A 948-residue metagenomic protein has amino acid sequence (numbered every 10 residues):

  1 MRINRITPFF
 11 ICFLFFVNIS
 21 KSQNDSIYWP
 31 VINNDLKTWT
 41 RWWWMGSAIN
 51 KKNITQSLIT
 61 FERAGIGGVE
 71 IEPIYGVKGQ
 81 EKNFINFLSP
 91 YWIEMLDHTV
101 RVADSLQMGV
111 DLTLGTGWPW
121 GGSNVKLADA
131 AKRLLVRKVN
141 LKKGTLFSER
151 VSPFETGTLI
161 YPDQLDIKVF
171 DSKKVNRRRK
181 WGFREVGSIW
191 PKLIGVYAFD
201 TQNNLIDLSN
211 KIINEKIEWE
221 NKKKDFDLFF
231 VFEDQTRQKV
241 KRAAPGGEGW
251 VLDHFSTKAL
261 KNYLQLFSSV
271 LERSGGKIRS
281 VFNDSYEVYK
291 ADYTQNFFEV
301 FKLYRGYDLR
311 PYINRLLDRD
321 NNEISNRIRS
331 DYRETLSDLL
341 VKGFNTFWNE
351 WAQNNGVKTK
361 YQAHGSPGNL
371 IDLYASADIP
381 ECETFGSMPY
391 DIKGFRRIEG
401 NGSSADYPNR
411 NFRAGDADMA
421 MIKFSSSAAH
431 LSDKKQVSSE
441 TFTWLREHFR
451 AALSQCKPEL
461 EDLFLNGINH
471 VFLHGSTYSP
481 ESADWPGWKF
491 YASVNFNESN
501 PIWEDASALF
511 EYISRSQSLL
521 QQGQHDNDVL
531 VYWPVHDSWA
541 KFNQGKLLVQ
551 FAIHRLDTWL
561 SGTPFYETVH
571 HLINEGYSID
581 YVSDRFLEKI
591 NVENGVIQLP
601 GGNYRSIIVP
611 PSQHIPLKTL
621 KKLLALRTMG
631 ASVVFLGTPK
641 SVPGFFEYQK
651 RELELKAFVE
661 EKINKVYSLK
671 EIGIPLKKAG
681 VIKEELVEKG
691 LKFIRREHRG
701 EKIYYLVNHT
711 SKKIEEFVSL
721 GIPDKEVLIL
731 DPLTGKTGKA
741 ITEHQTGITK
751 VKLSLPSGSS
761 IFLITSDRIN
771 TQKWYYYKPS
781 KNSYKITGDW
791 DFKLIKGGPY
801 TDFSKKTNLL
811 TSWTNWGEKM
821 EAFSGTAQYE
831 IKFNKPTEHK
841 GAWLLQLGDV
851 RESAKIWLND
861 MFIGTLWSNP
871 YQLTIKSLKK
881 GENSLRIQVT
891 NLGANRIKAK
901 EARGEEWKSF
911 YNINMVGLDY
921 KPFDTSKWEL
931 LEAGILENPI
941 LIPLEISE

Functional and structural regions predicted by a protein language model:
M1-S26: Bacterial Sec-dependent N-terminal signal peptides
S22-S269, G276-K277, I935, I942-E948: Mature N-terminal, pre-catalytic/accessory segment of carbohydrate-active enzymes
W39, N50, T55, G68 (+13 more regions): Carbohydrate-binding surfaces of carbohydrate-active enzymes
G115-L127, I769-G788, T890-N938: Glycine/proline-rich low-complexity spacer/linker segments in large multi-domain proteins
S719, F833-N859, L866-W867, L885-V889: Aromatic-lined ligand-binding clefts that engage carbohydrates, nucleic acids, or primary amines
I761, G881-N883: Exposed beta-strand face motif in extracellular beta-rich ectodomains
G841, T874, K879-G881: A glycine-anchored, Pro-Gly-centered beta-turn/N-cap motif
I863-L873: Aromatic-rich membrane-interfacial microdomains
